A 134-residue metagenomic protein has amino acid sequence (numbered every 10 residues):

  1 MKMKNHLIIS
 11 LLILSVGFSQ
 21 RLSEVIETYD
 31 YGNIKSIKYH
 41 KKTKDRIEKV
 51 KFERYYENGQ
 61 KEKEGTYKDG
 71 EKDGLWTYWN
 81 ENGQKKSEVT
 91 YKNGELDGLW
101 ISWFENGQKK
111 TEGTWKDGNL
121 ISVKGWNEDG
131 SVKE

Functional and structural regions predicted by a protein language model:
K2, F18-F104, Q108-E134: Periodic aromatic/glycine/histidine/acidic cluster detector with a strong bias toward beta-strand repeat architectures
H6-S15: Sec-dependent N-terminal signal peptides
